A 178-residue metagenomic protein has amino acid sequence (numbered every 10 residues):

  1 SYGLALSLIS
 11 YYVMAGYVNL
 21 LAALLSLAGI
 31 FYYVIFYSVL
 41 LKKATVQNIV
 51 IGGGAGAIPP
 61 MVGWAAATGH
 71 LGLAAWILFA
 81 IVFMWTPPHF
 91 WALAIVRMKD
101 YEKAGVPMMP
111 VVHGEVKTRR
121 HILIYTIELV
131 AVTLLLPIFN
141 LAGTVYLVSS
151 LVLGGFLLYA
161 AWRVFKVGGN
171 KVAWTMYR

Functional and structural regions predicted by a protein language model:
S1-S10, T86-L135, N140: Solvent-exposed interhelical
Y2-T45, I124-Y177: Transmembrane helix-loop-helix
G3-L8, I51-A67, V116-K117, Y177-R178: Small-residue-rich segments of transmembrane alpha-helices in multi-pass membrane proteins, especially helix faces
A28, I51, W76, A80 (+3 more regions): Internal alpha-helical transmembrane segments of multi-pass membrane proteins, especially GPCRs
Y37, G63, A92-L93: Alpha-helical transmembrane segments and their lipid-water interface positions in multi-pass membrane proteins
L41-G52, G69-A75, I95-V106, F165-W174: A cytosolic-side transmembrane-helix exit/cap motif
M61-A74, L129-P137, R178: Hydrophobic alpha-helical transmembrane segments in multi-pass integral membrane proteins
H70-P88: Alpha-helical transmembrane segments
